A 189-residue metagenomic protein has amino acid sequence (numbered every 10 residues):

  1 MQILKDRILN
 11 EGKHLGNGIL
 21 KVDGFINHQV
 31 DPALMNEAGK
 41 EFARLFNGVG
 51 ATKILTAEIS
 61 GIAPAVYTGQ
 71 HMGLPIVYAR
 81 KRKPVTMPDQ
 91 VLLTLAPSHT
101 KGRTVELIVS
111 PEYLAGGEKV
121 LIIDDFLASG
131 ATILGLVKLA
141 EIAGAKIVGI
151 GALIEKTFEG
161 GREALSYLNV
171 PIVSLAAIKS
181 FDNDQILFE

Functional and structural regions predicted by a protein language model:
M1-G50: Active-site-facing substrate-recognition patch
Q2, G18, V137-E189: PRPP-dependent phosphoribosyltransferase catalytic core
F46, T68-G69, A140, L165: A generic structural signal for well-ordered alpha-helical segments
G50-E58: Short glycine-rich phosphate-binding loop at a beta-alpha junction
T52-K53, K119-L121: Structural motif
A63-M72: Short Gly/Thr/Asp-enriched flexible loops that form oxyanion-binding sites at enzyme active sites
L74-V120, I186-F188: Short, glycine/charge-rich flexible loops or terminal/linker lids adjacent to PRPP-binding catalytic cores
D125, G130: Conserved G/P- and acidic residue-centered "switch" motifs that form tight phosphate/ATP-binding loops in soluble
